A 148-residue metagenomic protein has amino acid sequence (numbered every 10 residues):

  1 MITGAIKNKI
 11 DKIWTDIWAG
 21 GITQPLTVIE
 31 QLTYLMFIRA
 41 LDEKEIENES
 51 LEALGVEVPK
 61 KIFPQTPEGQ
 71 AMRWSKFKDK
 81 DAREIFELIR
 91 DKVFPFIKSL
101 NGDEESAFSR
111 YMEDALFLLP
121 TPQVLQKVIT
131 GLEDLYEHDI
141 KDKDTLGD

Functional and structural regions predicted by a protein language model:
M1-D148: Non-catalytic, mostly N-terminal accessory regions of nucleic-acid modification and defense proteins
